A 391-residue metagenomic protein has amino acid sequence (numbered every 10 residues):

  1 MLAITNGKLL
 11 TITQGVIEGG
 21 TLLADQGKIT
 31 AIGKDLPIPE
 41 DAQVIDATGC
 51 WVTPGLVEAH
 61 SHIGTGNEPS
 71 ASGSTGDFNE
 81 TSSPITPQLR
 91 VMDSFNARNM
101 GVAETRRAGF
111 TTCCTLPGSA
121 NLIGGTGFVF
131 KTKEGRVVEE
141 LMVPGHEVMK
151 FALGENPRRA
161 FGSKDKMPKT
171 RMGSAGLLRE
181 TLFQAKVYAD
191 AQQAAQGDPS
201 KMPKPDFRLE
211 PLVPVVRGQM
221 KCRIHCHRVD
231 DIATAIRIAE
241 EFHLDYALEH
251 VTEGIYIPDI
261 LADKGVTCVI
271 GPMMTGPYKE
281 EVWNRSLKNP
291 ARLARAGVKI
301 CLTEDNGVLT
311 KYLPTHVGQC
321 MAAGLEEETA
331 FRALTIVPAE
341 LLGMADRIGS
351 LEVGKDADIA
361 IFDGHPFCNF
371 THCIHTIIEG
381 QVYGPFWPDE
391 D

Functional and structural regions predicted by a protein language model:
L2, I38-M92: Replace "His-x-His-based motif
L2, L9-G55: Histidine-rich, glycine-flanked metal-binding segment
T5-T11, E340, E352-D391: C-terminal cap of metal-dependent C-N hydrolases
G7, L22, G27, G49 (+10 more regions): Divalent metal-coordination and catalytic microenvironments
E68-P69, G73-S82, T86-Q88, K221 (+2 more regions): His/Asp/Glu-enriched, well-ordered alpha-helical/loop segment that forms or immediately abuts the divalent-metal
P69-F95, R136, A152-A160, K201-M202 (+2 more regions): Active-site gating loops and adjacent loop-to-helix segments of metal-dependent hydrolytic enzymes
G101, R106-Y246: Polyanionic/metal-chelating signatures
P203-P205, I224-R228, E249-T252, Y278-L287: A general structural motif
